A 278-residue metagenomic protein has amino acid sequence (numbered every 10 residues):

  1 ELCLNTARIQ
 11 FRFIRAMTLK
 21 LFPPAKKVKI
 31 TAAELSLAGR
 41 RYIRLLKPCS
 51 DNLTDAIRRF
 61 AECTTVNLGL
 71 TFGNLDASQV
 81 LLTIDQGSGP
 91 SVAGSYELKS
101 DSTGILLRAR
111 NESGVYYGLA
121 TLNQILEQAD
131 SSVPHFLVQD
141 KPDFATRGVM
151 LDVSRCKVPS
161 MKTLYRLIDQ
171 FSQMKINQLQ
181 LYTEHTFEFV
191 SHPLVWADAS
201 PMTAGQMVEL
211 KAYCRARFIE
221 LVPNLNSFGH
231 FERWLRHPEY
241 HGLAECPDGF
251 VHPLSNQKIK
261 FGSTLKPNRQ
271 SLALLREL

Functional and structural regions predicted by a protein language model:
T6-A7, A16: Ala/Thr-enriched low-complexity intrinsically disordered regions
F13-R147: Contiguous, structured surface segment used for ligand recognition
F144-L278: Substrate-binding cleft of carbohydrate-active enzyme catalytic domains
